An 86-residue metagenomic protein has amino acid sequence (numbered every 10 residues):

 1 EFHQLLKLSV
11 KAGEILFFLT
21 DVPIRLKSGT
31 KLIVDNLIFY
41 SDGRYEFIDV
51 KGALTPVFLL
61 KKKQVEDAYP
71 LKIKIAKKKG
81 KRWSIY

Functional and structural regions predicted by a protein language model:
E1-Y86: Electrostatic, structured charged patches in enzyme active sites and in nucleic-acid/phosphate-binding
